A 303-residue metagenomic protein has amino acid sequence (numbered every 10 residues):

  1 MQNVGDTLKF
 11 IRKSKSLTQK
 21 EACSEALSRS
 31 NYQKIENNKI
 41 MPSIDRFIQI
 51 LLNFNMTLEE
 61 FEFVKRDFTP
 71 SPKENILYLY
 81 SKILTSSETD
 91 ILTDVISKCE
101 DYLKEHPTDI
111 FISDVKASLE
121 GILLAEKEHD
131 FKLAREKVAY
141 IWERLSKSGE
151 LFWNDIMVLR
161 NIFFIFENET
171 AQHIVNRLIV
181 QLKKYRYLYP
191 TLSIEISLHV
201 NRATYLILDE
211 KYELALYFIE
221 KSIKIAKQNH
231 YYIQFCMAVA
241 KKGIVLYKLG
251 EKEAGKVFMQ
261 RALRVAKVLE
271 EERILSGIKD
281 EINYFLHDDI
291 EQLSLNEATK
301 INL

Functional and structural regions predicted by a protein language model:
M1-S14: A short, Lys/Arg-rich alpha-helix, primarily the initiator
S16-K34: Short alpha-helical DNA-recognition segment
D45-E60: DNA major-groove recognition helix of helix-turn-helix/homeodomain DNA-binding modules
T57-E136: Charged, helix-prone or intrinsically disordered regulatory segments positioned adjacent to compact structured domains
T85-E100, E128-A139, N168-V180, D209-E220 (+1 more regions): Helix-turn-helix repeat elements of alpha-solenoid scaffolds
S97-K104, A139-S146, I179-Y187, I219-Y231 (+1 more regions): Amphipathic alpha-helical segments of tetratricopeptide repeats
S113-K116, W153, M157, S197 (+2 more regions): Residue register of alpha-helical TPR repeats
E120-G121, V158-I162, R202, K242: Structural register within alpha-helical repeat arrays
